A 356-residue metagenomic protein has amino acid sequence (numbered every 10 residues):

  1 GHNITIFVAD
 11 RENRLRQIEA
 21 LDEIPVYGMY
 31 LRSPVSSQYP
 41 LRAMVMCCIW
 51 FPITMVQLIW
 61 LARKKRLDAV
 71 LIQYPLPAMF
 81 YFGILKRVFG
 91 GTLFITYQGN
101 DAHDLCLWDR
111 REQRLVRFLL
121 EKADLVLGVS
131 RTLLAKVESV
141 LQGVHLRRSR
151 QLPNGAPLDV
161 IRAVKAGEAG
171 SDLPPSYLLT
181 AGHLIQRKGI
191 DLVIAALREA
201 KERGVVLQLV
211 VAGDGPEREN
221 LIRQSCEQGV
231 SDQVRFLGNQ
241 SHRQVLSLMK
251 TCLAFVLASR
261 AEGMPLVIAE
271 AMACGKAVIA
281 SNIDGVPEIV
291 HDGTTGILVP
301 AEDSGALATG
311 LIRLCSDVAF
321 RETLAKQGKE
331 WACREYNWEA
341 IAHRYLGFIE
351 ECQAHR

Functional and structural regions predicted by a protein language model:
H2, L105-C106, E138, R147-S149 (+2 more regions): Acidic anion/phosphate-binding donor-loop and adjacent secondary structure in glycosyltransferase catalytic cores
V8, Y27, I95-Q98, V116-A163: Donor nucleotide-sugar binding/catalytic pocket of nucleotide-sugar-dependent glycosyltransferases
A169-K188, I194-R198, V210: Conserved donor-binding/catalytic core segment of Leloir-type glycosyltransferases
I222-Q240: Nucleotide-activated donor-binding/catalytic signature segment of Leloir-type glycosyltransferases, i.e., the conserved
N239-Q240, S247-C252: Short alpha-helical donor nucleotide-sugar binding micro-motif in glycosyltransferases
R260: Aromatic "clamp/platform" in nucleotide-sugar-dependent glycosyltransferases that forms part of the donor/acceptor
A277-A280, V290: Short hydrophobic beta-strand element within catalytic cores of glycosyltransferases and related nucleotide-activated
D292-G293, I297-S304, R313-V318: Conserved acidic donor-binding segment of nucleotide-sugar-dependent glycosyltransferases
